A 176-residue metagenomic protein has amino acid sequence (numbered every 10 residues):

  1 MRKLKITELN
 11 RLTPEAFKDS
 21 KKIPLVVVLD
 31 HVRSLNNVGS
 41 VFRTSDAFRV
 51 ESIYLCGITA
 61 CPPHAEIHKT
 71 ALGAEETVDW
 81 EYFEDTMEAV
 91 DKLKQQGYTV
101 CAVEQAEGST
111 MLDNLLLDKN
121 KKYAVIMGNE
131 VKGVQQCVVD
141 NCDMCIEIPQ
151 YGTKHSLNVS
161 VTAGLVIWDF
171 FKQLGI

Functional and structural regions predicted by a protein language model:
M1-I176: Post-transcriptional modification and biogenesis factors for structured RNAs of the translation apparatus
